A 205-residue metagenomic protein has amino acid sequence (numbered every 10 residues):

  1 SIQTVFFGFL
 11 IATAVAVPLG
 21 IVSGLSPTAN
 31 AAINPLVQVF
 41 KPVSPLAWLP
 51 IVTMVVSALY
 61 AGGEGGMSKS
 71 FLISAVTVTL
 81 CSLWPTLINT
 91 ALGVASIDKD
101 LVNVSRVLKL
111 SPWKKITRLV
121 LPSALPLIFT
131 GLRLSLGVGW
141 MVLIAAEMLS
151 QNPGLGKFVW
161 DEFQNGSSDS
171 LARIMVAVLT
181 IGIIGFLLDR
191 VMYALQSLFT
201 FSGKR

Functional and structural regions predicted by a protein language model:
S1-I2, L25, A29-F40, L101 (+6 more regions): Hydrophobic alpha-helical segments of integral membrane proteins, encompassing both true transmembrane helices
S1-V22: Transmembrane alpha-helix signature in integral membrane proteins
F6, L10, A75-V76, I174-L179: Hydrophobic alpha-helical transmembrane segments
Q38-P85, L92-G93: Generic hydrophobic transmembrane alpha-helix motif, especially the helices
V76, L80, P112-A146, V176 (+1 more regions): Transmembrane alpha-helices
N89-G131, V159: Short cytoplasmic-facing helical segments at TM-TM junctions of multi-pass membrane proteins
G131-F186: Non-cytoplasmic
M175-R205: C-terminal transmembrane helix and the adjacent membrane-cytosol boundary/short C-terminal tail of inner/organellar
